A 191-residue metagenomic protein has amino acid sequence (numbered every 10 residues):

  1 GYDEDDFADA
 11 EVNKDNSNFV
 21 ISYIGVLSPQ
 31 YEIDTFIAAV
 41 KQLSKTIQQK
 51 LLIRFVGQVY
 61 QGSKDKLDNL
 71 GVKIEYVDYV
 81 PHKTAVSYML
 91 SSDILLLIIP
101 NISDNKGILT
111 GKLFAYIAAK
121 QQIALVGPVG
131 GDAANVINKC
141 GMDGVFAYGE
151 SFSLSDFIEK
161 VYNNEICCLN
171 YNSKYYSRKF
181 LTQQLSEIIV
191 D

Functional and structural regions predicted by a protein language model:
G1-Y2: Carbohydrate-associated surface elements
N13-Y31, I37-V40, L181: Conserved donor-binding/catalytic core segment of Leloir-type glycosyltransferases
N18, I47-K50, R54-G57, G62-S87 (+1 more regions): Nucleotide-activated donor-binding/catalytic signature segment of Leloir-type glycosyltransferases, i.e., the conserved
Y23-S28, Q58, D78-Y79, Y175: Conserved donor-binding loops in enzymes that form glycosidic bonds
Y31, P81-Y88, L95-I117, I123-N135: Nucleotide-sugar-dependent
P128-I158: Change "using UDP/GDP/dTDP sugars" to "using nucleotide sugars
G149-S155, Y162-V190: A charged, aromatic-enriched C-terminal amphipathic alpha-helix characteristic of glycosyltransferases across folds
